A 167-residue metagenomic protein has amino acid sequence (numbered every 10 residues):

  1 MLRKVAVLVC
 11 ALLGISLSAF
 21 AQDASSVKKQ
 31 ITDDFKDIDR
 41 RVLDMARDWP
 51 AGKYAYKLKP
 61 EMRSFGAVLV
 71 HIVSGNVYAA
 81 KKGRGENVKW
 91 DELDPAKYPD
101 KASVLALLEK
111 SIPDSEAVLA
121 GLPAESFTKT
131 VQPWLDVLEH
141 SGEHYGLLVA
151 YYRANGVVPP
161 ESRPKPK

Functional and structural regions predicted by a protein language model:
M1-V5: Positively charged n-region of N-terminal signal peptides that target proteins for export
V7-S16: Bacterial N-terminal signal peptides
L17-A21: Sec/Tat signal peptide C-region and signal peptidase I cleavage site
Q22-V27, G85-K97: Acidic/histidine-rich, surface-exposed loop or edge segments in extracytoplasmic proteins
T32-K36, R40-L43, K53-L93, T128-K167: Short, contiguous alpha-helical
D34, I38-M45, V104-V118, L148: Alpha-helical packing segments of well-folded alpha/beta enzyme cores
A96-E143: Acidic/histidine-rich alpha-helical segments that form the ligand environment of transition-metal centers
